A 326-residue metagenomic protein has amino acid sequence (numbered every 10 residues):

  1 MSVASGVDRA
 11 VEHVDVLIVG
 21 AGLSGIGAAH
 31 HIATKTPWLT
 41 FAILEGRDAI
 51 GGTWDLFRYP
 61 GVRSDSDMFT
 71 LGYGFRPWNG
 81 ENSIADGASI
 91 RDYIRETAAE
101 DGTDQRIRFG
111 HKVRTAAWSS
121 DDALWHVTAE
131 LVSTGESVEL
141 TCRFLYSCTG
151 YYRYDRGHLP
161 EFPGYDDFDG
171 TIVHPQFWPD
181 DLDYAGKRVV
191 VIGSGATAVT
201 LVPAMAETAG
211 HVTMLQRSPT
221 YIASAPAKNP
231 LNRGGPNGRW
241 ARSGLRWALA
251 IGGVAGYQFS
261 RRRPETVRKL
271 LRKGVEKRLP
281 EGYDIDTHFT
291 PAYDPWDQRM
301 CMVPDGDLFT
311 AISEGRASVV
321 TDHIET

Functional and structural regions predicted by a protein language model:
D8-I18, L23, G27-A29, A33-A49 (+2 more regions): Rossmann-like dinucleotide-binding core of oxidoreductases
V14, I18-V19, L23-I107, Q216-R217 (+2 more regions): Beta1-alpha1 glycine-rich phosphate/pyrophosphate-binding loop at the start of Rossmann-like nucleotide-binding domains
G22, H111-V113, H323: Conserved acidic residues
P77-E96, R108, I192, F259-R268 (+1 more regions): Short beta-strand to alpha-helix junction loop
E81-R153: Feature captures the FAD/FMN-dependent oxidoreductase FAD-binding
Q105-I107, G170-T171, R316-S318, D322: Short, conserved active-site loop motifs that form the nucleotide-linked donor/cofactor pocket
R114-A117, P179-D181, E325: Short loop/turn elements that flank and shape the SAM/SAH-binding pocket of Class I
R278, G282-T326: Alpha/beta-hydrolase fold catalytic core
